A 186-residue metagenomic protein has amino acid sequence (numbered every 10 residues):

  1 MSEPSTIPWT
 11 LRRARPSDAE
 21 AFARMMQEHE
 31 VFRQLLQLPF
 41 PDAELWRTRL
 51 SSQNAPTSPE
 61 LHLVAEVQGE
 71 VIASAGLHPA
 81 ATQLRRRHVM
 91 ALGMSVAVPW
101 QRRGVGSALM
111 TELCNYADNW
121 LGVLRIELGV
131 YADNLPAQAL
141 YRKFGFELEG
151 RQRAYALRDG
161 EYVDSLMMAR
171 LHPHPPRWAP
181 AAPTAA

Functional and structural regions predicted by a protein language model:
S2-E3, M94, E161-A186: Terminal substrate-recognition subdomain of acyl/acetyltransferases
W9, P16, L35-P99, Y116 (+2 more regions): Acetyl-CoA-dependent GNAT
T10-R24: A short beta-loop-alpha structural element at the N-terminal edge of CoA-dependent acyl/N-acetyltransferase catalytic
A21, A91, R125, P136 (+1 more regions): Amphipathic alpha-helical recognition patches that constitute DNA-binding helices
F22-M26, E30, W46, L50: Hydrophobic alpha-helical core bundles mediating ligand binding, dimerization, or RNAP-core interactions
R102-A117, Q138-K143: Conserved acetyl-CoA-binding loop-helix of GNAT-fold acetyltransferases
M110, D118-G129: Conserved GNAT acetyl-CoA-binding A-motif
R125-V130, R142, E147-V163: Conserved catalytic-core motifs of GNAT/GCN5-like acyltransferases
